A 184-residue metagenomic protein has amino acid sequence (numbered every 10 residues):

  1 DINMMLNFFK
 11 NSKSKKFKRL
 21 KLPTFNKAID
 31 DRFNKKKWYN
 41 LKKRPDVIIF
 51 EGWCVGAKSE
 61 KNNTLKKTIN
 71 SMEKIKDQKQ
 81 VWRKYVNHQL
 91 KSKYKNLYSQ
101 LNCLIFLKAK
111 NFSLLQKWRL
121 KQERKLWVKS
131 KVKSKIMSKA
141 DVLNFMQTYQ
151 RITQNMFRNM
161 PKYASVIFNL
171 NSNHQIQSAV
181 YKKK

Functional and structural regions predicted by a protein language model:
D1-N34: Conserved nucleotide-sensing/catalytic segment adjacent to the nucleotide-binding pocket in NTP-handling enzymes
M5, I49, I105: Conserved RecA-like P-loop NTPase ATPase core
F17-K18, R44-I48, C103: Loop/turn-to-beta-strand initiation segments
D31-K35, G56-S59: Short, well-ordered, mixed-charge alpha-helical segments that flank or form enzyme active sites
K36-K42: Glycine-rich phosphate/ribose-binding loops and adjacent secondary-structure elements that form binding surfaces
K42-K43, Y98: A short, aliphatic-rich alpha-helical micro-motif
I48-C54: Switch II (G3) loop of P-loop NTPases
C54-K184: Conserved NTP phosphate-binding and transfer environment spanning the P-loop NTPase/kinase superfamily
